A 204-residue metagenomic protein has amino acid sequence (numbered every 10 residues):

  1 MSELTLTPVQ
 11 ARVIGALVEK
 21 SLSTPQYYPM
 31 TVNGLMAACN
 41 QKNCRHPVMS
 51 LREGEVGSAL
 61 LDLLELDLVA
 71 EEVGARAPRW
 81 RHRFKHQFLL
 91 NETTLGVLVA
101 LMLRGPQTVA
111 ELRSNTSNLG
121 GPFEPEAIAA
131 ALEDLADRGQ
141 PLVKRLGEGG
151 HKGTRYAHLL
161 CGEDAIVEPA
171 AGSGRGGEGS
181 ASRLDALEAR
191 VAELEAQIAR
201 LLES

Functional and structural regions predicted by a protein language model:
T7-Q26, L89-G105, L132, D137-R138: Positively charged, polyanion-binding regions of nucleic-acid-associated proteins
A16, A59, A131, L159: Residues in the recognition helix of alpha-helical DNA-binding motifs
T24-S50, P106-F123: Short acidic, hydrophobic short linear motifs in intrinsically disordered regions
G57-L60, L64-G74, L132-E148: A short, conserved structural fragment
A75, H82-E111, T154-S182, A186: Short, amphipathic alpha-helical interaction segments positioned at domain boundaries
V97, T108-G147: A contiguous pocket-lining binding segment that forms or flanks enzyme active sites
N115-G120, K144-L160, I198-S204: Helical coiled-coil/dimerization "stalks" and their immediately adjacent regulatory linkers at helix->disorder
G176-S204: Amphipathic alpha-helical oligomerization/assembly segments
